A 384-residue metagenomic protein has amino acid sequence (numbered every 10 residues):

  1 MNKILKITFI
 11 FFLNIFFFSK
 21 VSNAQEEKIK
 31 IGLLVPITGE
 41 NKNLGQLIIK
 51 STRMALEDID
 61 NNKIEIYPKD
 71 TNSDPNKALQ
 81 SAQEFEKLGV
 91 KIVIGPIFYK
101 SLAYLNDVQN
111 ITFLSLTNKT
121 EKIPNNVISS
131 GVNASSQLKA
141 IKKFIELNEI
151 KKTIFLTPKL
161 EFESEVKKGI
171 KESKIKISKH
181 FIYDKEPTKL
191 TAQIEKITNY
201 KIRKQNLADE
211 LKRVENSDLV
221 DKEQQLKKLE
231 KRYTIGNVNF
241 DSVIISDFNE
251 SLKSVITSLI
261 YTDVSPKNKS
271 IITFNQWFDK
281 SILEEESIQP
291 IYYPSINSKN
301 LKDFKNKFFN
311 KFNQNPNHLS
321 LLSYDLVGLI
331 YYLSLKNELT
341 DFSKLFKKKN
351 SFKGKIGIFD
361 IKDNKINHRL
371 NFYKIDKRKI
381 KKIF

Functional and structural regions predicted by a protein language model:
K3-L13, V21-F384: Extracytosolic ligand-binding ectodomains
